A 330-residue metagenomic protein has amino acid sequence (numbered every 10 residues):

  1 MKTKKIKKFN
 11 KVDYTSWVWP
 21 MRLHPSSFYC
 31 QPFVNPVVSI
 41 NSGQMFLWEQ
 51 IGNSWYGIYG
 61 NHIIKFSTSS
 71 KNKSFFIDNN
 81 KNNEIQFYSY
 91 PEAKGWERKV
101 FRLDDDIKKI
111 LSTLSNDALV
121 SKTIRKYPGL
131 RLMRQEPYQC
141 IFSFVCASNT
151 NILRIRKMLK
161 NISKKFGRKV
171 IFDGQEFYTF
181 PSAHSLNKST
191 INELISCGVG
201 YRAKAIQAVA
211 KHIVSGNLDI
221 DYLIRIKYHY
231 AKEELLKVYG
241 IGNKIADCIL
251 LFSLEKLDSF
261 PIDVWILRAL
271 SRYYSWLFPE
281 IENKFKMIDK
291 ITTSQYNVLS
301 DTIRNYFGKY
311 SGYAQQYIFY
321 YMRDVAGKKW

Functional and structural regions predicted by a protein language model:
M1-W330: HhH-family (HhH-GPD) DNA N-glycosylase catalytic core used in base-excision repair
